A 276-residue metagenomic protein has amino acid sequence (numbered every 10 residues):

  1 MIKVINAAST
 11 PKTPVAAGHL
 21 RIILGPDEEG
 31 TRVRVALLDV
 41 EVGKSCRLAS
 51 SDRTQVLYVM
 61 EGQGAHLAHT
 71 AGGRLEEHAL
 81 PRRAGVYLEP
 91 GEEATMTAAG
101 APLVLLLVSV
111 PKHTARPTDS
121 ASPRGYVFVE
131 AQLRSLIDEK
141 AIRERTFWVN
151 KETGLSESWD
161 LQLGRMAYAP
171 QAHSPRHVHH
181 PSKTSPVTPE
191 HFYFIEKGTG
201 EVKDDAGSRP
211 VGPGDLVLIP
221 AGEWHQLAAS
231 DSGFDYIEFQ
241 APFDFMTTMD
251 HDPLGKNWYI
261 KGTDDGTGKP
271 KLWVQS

Functional and structural regions predicted by a protein language model:
M1-R32, P81, V108-A167, P175-R176 (+1 more regions): A short, N-terminal "cap"/entry segment at the start of jelly-roll beta-barrel domains of the cupin/DSBH fold
V4, I22, V35-D39, V56-Y58 (+7 more regions): Conserved hydrophobic/aromatic beta-strand scaffold that supports enzyme active sites
R21, A36-S51, K151, G164-P186: Conserved short histidine dyad/triad with adjacent acidic residue
E29-T31, E41-G43, Q63, A169-A172 (+1 more regions): Short, charged/polar surface micro-motifs in flexible loops or helix N-caps
R32-R34, R53, P102, D160-Q162 (+2 more regions): A structure-centric signal for secondary-structure junctions around beta-strands
S45-R82, P186-P213, E223, H251: A short beta-strand-loop-beta hairpin characteristic of the jelly-roll/cupin
H66, L107, S174, H191 (+1 more regions): Polar/charged side chains located within well-ordered beta-strands of beta-rich proteins
T70-A71, A79-A84, P90-A115, E201 (+2 more regions): Ligand-binding loop in jelly-roll beta-barrel domains
